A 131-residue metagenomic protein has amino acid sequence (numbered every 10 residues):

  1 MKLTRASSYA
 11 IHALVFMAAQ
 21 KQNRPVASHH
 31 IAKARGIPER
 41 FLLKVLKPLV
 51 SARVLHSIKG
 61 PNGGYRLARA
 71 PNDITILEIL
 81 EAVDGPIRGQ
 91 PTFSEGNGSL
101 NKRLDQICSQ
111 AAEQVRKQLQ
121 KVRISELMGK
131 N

Functional and structural regions predicted by a protein language model:
L3-I37, H56: N-terminal helix-turn-helix DNA-binding core of bacterial DNA-binding proteins
V15-K21, K47, A68, D84: Short, locally clustered residues in the helix-turn-helix/winged-helix DNA-binding domain
K33, V50-S51: Alpha-helical residues within the helix-turn-helix
R40: Key DNA-contact positions within bacterial/archaeal DNA-binding proteins
V54-N62, R66-L67: Beta-hairpin "wing" of winged helix-turn-helix
A68-N131: Non-DNA-binding regulatory cores of transcription-related proteins, predominantly C-terminal effector-binding
